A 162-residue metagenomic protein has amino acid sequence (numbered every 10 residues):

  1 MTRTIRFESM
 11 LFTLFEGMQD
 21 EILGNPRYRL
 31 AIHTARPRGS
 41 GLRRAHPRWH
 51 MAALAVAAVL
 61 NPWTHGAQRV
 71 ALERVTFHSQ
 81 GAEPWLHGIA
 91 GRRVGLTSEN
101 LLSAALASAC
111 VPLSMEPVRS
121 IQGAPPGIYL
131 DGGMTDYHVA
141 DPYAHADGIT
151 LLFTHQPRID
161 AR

Functional and structural regions predicted by a protein language model:
T2-R162: Patatin-like phospholipase
